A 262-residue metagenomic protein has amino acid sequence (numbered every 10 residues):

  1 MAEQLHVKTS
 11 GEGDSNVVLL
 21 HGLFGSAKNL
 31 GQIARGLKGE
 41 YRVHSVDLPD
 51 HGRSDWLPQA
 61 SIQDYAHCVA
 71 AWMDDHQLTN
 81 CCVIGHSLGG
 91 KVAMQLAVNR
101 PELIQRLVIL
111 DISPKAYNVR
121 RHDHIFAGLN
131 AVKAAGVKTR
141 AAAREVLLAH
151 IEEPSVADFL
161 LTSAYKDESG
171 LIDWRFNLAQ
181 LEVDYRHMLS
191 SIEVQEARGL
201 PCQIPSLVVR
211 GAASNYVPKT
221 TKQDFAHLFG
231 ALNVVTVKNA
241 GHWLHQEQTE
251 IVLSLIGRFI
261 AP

Functional and structural regions predicted by a protein language model:
M1-V18, R35-R42, H76-T79, R186 (+3 more regions): Alpha/beta-hydrolase fold catalytic core
K8, Q32-R35, H44-I84, S254-G257: Active-site loop/oxyanion-hole signature of alpha/beta-hydrolase fold enzymes
G22-G25, S87: Active-site glycine-rich loops that stabilize anionic/oxyanionic intermediates across multiple enzyme folds
G85, G89, A93: Gly/Ala-rich beta-loop-alpha elbow adjacent to hydrolase catalytic centers
Q95, Q105-K138: Flexible "cap/lid" loop of the alpha/beta hydrolase fold
R120, A135-S190: Conserved alpha/beta-hydrolase catalytic His-Asp/Glu region
S169-L228, N233-T236: Conserved serine/cysteine hydrolase catalytic core
A240-T249, L253: Catalytic histidine-centered segment of alpha/beta-hydrolase-like enzymes
